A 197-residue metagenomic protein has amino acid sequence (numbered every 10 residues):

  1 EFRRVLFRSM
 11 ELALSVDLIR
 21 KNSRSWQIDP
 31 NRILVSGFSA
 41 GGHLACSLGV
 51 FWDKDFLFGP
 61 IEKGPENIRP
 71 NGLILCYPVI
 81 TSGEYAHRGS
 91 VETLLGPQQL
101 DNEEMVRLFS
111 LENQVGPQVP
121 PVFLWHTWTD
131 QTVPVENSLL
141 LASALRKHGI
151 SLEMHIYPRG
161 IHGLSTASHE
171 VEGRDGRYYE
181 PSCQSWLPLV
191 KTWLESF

Functional and structural regions predicted by a protein language model:
E1-L6: Short, small-residue-biased leader/transition segments that mark boundaries at the very start of proteins
L14-R88, V106: Primarily recognizes the serine-hydrolase "nucleophile elbow" in alpha/beta-hydrolase and SGNH/GDSL folds
I33, V122, L152: Hydrophobic anchor at the start of a short beta-strand that flanks the dinucleotide cofactor-binding loop
G59-E62, Q99-Q114, V119-P120: Active-site nucleophile elbow and catalytic-triad environment of alpha/beta-hydrolase enzymes
V79, W128-Q131, R159-I161: Acidic beta-to-alpha connecting loop that harbors the catalytic carboxylate
Q118, F123-H126, D130: Short beta-strand/loop motif that positions the catalytic acidic residue of the alpha/beta-hydrolase fold
W125, L139-F197: C-terminal catalytic histidine-bearing segment of alpha/beta-hydrolase fold enzymes
Q131-L140: Conserved alpha/beta-hydrolase "acid-adjacent" motif
